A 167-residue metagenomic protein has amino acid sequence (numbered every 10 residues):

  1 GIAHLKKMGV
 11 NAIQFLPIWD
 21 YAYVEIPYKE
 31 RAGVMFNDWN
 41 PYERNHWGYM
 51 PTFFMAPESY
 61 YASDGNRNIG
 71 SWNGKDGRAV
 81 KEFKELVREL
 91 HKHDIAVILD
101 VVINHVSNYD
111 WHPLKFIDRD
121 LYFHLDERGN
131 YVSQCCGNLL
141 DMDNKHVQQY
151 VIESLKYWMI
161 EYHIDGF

Functional and structural regions predicted by a protein language model:
A3-G166: Substrate-binding/active-site clefts of carbohydrate-active enzymes
